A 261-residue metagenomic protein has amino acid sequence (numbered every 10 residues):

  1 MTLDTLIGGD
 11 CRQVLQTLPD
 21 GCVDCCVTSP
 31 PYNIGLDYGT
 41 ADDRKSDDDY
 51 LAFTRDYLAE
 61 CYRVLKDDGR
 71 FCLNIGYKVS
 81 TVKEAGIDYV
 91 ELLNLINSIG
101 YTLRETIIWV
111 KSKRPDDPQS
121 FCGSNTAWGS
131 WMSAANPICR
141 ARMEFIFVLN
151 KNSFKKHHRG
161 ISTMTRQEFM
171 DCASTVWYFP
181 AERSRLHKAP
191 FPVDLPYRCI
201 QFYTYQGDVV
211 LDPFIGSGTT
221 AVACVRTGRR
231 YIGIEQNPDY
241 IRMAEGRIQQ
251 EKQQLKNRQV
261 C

Functional and structural regions predicted by a protein language model:
M1, E245-V260: Short, conserved SAM-binding/catalytic segment of Class I S-adenosyl-L-methionine-dependent methyltransferases
M1-I234, P238-M243: Core catalytic lobe of class I
Y240, V260-C261: Charged C-terminal helix
